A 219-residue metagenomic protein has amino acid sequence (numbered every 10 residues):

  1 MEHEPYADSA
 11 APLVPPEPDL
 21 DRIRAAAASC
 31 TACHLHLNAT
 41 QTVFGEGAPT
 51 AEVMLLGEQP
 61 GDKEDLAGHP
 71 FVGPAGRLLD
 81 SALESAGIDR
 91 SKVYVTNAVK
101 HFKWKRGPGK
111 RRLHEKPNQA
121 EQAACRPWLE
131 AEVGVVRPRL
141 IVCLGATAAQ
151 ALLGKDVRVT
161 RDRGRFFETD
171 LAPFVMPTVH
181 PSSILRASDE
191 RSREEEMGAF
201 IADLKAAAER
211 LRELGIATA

Functional and structural regions predicted by a protein language model:
E2-A219: A polyanion-binding, active-site-adjacent surface
